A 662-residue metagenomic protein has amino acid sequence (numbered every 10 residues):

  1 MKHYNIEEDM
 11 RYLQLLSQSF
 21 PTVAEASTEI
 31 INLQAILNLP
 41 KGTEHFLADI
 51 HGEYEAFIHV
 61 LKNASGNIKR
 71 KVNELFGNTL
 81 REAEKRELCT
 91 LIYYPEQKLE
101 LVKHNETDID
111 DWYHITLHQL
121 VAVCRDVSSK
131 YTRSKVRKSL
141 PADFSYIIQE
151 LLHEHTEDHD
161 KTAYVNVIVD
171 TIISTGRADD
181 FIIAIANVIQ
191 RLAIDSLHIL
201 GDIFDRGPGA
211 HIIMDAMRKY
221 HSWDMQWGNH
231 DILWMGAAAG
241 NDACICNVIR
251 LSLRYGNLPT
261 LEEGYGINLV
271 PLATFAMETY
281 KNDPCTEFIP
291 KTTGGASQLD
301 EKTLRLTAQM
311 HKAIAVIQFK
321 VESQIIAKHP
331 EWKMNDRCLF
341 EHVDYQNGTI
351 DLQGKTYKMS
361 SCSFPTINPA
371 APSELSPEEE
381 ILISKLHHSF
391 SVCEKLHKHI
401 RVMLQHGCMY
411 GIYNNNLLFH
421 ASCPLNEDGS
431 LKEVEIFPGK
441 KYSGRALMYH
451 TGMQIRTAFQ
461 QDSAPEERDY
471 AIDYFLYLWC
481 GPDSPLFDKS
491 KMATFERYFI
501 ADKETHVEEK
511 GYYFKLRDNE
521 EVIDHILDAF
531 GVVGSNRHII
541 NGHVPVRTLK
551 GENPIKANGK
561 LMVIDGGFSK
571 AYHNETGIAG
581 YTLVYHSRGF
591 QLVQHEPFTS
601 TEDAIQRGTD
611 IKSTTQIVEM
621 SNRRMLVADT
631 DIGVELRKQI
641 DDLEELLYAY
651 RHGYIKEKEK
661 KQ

Functional and structural regions predicted by a protein language model:
M1-Q662: Feature recognizes metal-dependent phosphohydrolase scaffolds
